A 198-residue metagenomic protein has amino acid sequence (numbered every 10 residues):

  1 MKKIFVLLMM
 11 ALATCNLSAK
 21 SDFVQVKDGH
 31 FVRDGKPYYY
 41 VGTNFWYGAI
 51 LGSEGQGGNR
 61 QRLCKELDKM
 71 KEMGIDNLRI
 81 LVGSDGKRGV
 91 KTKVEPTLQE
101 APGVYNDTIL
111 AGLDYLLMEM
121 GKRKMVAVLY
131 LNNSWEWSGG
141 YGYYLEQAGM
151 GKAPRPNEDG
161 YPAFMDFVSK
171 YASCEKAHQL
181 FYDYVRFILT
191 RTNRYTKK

Functional and structural regions predicted by a protein language model:
I4-A13: Sec-dependent N-terminal signal peptides
I4-F5, S18, L81: Residue-level detector of intrinsically disordered/flexible regions characterized by low predicted structural confidence
L12-D22: Bacterial Sec-dependent signal peptides at the C-terminal "C-region" and cleavage site
S21-K198: Active-site mouth of glycoside hydrolases
